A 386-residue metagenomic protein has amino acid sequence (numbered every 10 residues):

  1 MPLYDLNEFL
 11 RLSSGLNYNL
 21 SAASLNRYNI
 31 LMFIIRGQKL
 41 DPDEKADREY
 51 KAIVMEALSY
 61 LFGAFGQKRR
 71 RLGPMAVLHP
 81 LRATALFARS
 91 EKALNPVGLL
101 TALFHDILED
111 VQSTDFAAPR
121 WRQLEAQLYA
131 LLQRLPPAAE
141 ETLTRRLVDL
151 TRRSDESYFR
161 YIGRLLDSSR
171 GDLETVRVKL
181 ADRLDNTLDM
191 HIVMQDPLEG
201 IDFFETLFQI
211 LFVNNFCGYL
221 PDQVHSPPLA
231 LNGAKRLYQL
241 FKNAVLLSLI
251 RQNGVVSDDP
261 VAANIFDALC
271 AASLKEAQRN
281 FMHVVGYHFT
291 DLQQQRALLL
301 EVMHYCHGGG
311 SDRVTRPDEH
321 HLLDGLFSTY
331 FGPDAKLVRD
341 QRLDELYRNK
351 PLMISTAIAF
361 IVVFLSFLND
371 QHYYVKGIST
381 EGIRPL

Functional and structural regions predicted by a protein language model:
P2-L386: Active-site helical microenvironments for divalent-metal-assisted chemistry
